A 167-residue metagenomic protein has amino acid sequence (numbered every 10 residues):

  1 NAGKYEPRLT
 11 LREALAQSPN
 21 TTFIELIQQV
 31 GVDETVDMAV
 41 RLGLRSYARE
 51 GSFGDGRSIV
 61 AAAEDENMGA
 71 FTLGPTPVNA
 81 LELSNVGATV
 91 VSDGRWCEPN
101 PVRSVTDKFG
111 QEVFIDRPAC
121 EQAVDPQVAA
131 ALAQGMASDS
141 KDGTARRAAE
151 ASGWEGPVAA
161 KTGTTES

Functional and structural regions predicted by a protein language model:
N1, G31-N85: Mid-domain, small-residue-enriched loop/turn segments at the edges of structured enzyme/sensor domains
N1-T35, M68-F71, F109-S138: Conserved catalytic neighborhood of penicillin-recognizing serine enzymes
K4-Y5, A16, A62, K161-T165: Short Gly/Pro-enriched turn/cap motifs at secondary-structure boundaries
E13, P77-A88, S92-S167: A penicillin-recognizing enzyme superfamily signal
S18-T22, Q29, D33-E34, L42 (+4 more regions): Short secondary-structure junctions and interdomain/linker hinges
L26, G51-S52, P101-V102: Proline- and acidic/polar-enriched loop/turn elements at helix boundaries
